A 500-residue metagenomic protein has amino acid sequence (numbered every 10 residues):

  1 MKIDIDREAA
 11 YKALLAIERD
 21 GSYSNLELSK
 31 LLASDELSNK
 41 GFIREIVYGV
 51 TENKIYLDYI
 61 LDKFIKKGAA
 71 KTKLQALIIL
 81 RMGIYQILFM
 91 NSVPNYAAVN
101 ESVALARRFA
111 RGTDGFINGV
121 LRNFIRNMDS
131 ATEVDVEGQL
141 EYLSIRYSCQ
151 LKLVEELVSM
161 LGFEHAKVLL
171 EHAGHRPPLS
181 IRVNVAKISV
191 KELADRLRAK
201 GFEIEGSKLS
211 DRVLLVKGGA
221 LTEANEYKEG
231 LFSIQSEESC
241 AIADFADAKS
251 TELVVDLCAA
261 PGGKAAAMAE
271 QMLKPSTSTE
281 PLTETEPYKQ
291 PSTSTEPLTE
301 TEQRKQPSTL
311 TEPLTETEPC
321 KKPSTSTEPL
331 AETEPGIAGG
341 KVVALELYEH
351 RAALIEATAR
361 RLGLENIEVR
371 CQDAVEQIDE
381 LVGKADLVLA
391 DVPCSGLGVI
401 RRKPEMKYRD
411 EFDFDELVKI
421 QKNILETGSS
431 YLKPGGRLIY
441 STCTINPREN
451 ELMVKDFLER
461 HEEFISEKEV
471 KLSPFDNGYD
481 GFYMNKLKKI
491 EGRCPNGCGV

Functional and structural regions predicted by a protein language model:
M1-V500: S-adenosylmethionine
